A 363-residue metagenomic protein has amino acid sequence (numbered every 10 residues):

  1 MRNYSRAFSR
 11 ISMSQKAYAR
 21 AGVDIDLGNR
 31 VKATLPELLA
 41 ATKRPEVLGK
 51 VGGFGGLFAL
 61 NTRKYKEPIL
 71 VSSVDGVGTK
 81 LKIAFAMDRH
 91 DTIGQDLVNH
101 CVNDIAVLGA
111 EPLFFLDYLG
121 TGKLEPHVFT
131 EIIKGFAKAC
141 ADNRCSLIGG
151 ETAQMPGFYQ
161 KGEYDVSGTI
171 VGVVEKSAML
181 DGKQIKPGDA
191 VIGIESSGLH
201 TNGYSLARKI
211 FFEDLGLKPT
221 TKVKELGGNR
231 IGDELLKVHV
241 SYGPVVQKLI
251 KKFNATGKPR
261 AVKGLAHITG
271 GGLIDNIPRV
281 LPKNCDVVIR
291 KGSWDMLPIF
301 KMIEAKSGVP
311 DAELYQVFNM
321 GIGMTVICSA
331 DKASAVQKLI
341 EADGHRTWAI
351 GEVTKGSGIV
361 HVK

Functional and structural regions predicted by a protein language model:
M1-S12: N-terminal amphipathic/basic-hydrophobic helices that include classical n-h-c signal peptides and signal-anchor
M13-P45: N-terminal amphipathic/basic leader segments beginning at the initiator methionine
S14-R20, V128-S146, Y159-V166, K218 (+2 more regions): Glycine-/charge-enriched secondary-structure boundary and capping motifs
D24, D75, G188, H267 (+1 more regions): Residue-level signature of catalytic and energy-coupling elements of molecular machines, predominantly ATP/GTP-dependent
G28, K32, T130-I133, Y204: Hydrophobic face of alpha-helices
G28, K64-Y65, V77-K80, E175-A178 (+4 more regions): Short, acidic Gly/Pro/Ser/Thr-rich loop/turn segments
E37-S197: Glycine-rich phosphate/pyrophosphate-binding loop regions near the starts of catalytic domains
V74, D165, A178-G232, I274: Short, acidic (Asp/Glu-rich) active-site segment that either coordinates a divalent metal cofactor
